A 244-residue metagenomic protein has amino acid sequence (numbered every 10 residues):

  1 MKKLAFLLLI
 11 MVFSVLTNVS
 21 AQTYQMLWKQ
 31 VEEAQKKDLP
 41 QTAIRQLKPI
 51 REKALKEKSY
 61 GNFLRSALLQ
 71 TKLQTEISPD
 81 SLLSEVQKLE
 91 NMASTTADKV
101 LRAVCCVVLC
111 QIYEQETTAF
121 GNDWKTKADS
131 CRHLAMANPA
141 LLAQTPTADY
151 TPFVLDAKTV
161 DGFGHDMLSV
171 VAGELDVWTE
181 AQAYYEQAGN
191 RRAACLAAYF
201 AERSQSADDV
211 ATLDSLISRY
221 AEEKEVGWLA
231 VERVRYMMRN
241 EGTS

Functional and structural regions predicted by a protein language model:
M1-M26: Bacterial Sec-dependent N-terminal signal peptides
Y24-Q30, A34-S244: Extracytoplasmic/secretory-pathway proteins
